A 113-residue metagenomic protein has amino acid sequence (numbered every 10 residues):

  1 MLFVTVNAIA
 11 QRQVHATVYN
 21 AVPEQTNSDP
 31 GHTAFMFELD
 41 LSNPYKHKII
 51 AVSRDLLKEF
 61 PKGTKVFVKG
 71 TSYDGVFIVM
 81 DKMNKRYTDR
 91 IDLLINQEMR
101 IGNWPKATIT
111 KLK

Functional and structural regions predicted by a protein language model:
F3-V6: N-terminal signal peptide c-region/cleavage motif recognized by signal peptidases
A8-K113: Solvent-exposed, well-ordered loop and adjacent helix/strand elements within mature globular domains that form
